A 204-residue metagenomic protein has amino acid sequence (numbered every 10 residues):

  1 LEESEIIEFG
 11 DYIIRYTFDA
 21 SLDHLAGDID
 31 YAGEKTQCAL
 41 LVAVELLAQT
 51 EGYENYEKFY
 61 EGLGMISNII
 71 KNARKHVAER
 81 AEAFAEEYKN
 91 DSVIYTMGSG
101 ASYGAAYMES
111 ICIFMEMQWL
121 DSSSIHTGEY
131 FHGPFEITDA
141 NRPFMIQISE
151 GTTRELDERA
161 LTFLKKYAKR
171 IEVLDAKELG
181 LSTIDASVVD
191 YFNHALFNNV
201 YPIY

Functional and structural regions predicted by a protein language model:
L1-M65, H76, E82-Y204: A SIS-like phosphosugar-recognition module
N72: Glycine-rich, mobile lid/loop segments that gate access to catalytic sites or pores
